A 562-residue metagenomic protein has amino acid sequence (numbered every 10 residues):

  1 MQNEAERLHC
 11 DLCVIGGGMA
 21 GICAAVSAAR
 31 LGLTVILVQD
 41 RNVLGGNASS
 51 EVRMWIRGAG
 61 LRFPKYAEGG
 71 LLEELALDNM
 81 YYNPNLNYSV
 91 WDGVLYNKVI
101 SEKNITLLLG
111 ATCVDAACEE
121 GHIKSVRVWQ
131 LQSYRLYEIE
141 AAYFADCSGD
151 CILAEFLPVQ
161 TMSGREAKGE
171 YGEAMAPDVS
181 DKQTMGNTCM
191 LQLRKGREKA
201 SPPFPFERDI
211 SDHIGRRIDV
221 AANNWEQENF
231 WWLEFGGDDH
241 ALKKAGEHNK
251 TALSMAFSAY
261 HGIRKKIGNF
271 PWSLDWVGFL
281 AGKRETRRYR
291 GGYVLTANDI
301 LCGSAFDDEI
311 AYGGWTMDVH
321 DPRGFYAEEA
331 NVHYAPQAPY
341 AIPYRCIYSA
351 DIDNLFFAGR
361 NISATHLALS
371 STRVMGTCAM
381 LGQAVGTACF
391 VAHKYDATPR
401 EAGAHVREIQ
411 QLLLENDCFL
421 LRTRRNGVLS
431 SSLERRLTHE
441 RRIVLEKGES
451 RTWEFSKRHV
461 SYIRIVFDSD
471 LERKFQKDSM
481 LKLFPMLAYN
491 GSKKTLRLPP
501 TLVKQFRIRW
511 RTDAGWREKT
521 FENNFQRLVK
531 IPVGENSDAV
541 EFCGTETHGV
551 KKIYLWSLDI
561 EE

Functional and structural regions predicted by a protein language model:
E4, S27, L33-T34, V38-H122 (+3 more regions): Conserved N-terminal/central alpha/beta ligand/cofactor-binding core
A5-G18: Beta1/beta-strand and adjacent pyrophosphate-binding region of the FAD-binding site in flavoprotein oxidoreductases
R7, Y134-E138, W516: Short, mixed charged/polar active-site loops that provide acid/base catalysis or chelate metal/phosphate cofactors
G21: N-terminal Rossmann-fold NAD(P) dinucleotide-binding loop
N47, G110, H122-S125, Q132-Y143 (+2 more regions): Flavin (FAD/FMN)-binding glycine-rich loop and adjacent Rossmann-like elements that form
T438-E562: Aromatic, loop-rich ligand-recognition surfaces of beta-strand-rich domains
